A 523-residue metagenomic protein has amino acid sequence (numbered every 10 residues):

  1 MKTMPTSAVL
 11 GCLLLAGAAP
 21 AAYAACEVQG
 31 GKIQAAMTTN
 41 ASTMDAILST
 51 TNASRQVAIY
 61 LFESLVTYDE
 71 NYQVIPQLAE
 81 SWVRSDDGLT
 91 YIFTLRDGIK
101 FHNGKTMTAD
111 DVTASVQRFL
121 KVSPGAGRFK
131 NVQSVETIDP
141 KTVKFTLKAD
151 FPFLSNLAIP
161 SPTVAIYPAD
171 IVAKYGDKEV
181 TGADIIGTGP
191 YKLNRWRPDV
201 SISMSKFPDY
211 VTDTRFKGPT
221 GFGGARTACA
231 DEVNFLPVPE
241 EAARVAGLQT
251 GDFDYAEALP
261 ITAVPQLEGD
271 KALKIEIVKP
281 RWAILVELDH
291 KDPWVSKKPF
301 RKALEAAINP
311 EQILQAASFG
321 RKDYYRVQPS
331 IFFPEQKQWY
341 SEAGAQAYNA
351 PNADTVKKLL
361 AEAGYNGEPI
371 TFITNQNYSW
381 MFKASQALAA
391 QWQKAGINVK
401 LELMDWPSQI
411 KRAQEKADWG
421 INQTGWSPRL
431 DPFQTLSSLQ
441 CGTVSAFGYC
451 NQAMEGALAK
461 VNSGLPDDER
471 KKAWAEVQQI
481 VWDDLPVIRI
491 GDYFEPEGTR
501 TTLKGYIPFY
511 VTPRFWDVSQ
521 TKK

Functional and structural regions predicted by a protein language model:
Y23, V28, T94, G127-A173 (+2 more regions): Surface-exposed binding/hinge segments that line and control ligand-binding clefts or catalytic entry sites
A35, G104, A384, A390-C441 (+1 more regions): Periplasmic binding protein-like
A36-D86, D111, Q117, G498: N-terminal lobe/hinge region of extracytoplasmic solute-binding protein
E80-G125, I138, K144-T146, G247 (+2 more regions): Aromatic- and charge-enriched surface segment that lines or borders ligand/interaction sites
H102, T146-A165, I185-A243, V264-W282 (+1 more regions): Aromatic-rich, solvent-exposed beta-strand/loop patch
Y191, D323-E362, Y378-K383: Structural transition elements
V295-Q336, K383-A384, V481-G491: Periplasmic-binding protein-like
A347-N349, N398-Q409, A417, T435-T501 (+1 more regions): Extracytoplasmic/peripheral linker and loop segments enriched in polar/acidic and small residues with frequent Thr/Pro
